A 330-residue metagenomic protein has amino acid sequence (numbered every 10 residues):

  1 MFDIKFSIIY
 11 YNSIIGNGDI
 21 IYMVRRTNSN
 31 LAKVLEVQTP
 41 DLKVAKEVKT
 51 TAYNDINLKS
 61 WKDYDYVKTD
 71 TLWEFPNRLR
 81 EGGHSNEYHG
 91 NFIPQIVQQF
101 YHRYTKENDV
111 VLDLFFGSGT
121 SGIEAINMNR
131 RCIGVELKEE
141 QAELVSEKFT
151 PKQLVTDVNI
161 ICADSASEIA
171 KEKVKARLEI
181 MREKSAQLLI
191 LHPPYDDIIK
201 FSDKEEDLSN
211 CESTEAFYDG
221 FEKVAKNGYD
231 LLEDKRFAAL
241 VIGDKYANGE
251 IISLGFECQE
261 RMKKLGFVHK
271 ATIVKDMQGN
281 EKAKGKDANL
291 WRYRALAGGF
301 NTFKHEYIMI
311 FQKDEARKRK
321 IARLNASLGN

Functional and structural regions predicted by a protein language model:
F2-N330: Class I S-adenosyl-L-methionine-dependent methyltransferase catalytic core
